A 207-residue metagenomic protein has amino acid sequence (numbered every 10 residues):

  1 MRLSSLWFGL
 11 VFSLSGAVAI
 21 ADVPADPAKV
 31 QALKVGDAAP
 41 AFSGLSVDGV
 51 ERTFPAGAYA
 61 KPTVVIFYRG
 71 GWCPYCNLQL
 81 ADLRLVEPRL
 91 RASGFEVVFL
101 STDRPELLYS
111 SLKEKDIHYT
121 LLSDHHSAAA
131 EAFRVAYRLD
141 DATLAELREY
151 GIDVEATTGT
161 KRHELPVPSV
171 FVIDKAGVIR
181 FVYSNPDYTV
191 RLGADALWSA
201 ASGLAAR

Functional and structural regions predicted by a protein language model:
S4-A17: Bacterial N-terminal signal peptides
V23-A56: N-terminal "domain-start" segment that seeds a small globular fold
A39-P40, P62, V167-S169: Short loop/turn microsegments at loop-to-beta-strand junctions
P55-A81: Short active-site neighborhood of thiol/selenol oxidoreductases, capturing the structured segment around
Y59, G70, T102-D103, H126-S127 (+1 more regions): Solvent-exposed coil/turn segments that connect beta secondary-structure elements in extracytoplasmic/periplasmic
L78-R134: Structural microenvironment flanking redox-active thiols in thiol-disulfide oxidoreductases
D124-T189: Thiol/selenol-based redox catalytic cores and closely related redox-interacting motifs
Y188-G203: A short, polar/charged loop-to-alpha-helix boundary motif
